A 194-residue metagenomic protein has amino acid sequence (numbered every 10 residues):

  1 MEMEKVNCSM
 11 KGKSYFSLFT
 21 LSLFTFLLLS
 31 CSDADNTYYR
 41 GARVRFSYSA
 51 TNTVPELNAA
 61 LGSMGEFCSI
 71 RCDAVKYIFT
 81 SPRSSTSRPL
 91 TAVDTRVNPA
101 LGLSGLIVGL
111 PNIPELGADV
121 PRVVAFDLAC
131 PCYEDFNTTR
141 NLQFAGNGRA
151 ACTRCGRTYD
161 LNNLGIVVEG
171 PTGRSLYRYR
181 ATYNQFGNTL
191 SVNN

Functional and structural regions predicted by a protein language model:
E4-F19: Bacterial N-terminal signal peptides that target proteins for export
F24, V123, A145-G148: Residue-level signal for mature regions of secreted extracellular proteins and peptides
L27-S30: C-terminal motif of bacterial Sec signal peptides marking the signal peptidase cleavage site
A34-Q143, R178-N194: N-terminal pre-ligand scaffold of iron-sulfur
A42-R43, R140-N147, N162-E169: Short cysteine/histidine-rich zinc-coordinating motifs and their immediately flanking basic loops
V124-A125, A151, D160: Structural recognition of the beta-strand scaffold that forms the well-ordered cores of secreted hydrolase catalytic
C130, C152-C155: Short cysteine clusters
R154-N194: Short Fe-S-cluster ligation motifs
